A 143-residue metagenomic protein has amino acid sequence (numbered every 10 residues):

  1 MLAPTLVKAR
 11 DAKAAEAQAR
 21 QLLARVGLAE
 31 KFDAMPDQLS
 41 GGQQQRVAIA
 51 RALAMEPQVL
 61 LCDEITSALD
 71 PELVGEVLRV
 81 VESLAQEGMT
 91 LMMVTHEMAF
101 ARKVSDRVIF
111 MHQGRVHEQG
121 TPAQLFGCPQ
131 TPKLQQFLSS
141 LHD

Functional and structural regions predicted by a protein language model:
M35-L39, Q43: Conserved ABC ATPase signature
A54-Q58: A short, proline-enriched helix->beta-strand linker immediately N-terminal to the Walker B motif in ABC-type P-loop
L60-D63: Catalytic Walker B motif of ABC-type/P-loop ATPase nucleotide-binding domains
V74-E87: Helical segment within the ABC ATPase nucleotide-binding domain
T95-H96: H-loop/switch region of ABC-family ATPase nucleotide-binding domains
Q119-G120: ABC ATPase "signature
